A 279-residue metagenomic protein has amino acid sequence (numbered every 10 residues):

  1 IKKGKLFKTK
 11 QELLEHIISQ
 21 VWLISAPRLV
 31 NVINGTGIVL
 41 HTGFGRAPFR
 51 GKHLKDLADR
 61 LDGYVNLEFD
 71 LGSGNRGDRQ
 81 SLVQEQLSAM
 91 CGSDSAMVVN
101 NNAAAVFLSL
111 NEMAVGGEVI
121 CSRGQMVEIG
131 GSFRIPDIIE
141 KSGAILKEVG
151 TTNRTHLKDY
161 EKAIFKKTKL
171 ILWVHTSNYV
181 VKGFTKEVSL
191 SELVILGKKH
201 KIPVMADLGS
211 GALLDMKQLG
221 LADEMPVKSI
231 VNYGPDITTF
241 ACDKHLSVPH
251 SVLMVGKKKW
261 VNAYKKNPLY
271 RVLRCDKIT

Functional and structural regions predicted by a protein language model:
I1, N31, K166: N-terminal glycine-rich anion-binding loops that anchor highly charged ligand groups
I1-V21: Long amphipathic alpha-helical segments
F7-K10, S25, L29-P48: N-terminal Rossmann-like NAD(P)+-binding subdomain of aldehyde/semialdehyde dehydrogenases
A26, G74-I278: Conserved PLP-enzyme active-site core in the AAT-like
N31-N34, N66, N100-N102, N153: Asparagine-centered polar/low-complexity signal
G35-T36, R46-G72: Glycine-rich phosphate-binding segment of PLP-dependent enzymes
H41-T42, V65-G72, M90-D94: Short acidic, glycine/Ser/Thr-rich loop/turn "cap" segments at secondary-structure junctions
